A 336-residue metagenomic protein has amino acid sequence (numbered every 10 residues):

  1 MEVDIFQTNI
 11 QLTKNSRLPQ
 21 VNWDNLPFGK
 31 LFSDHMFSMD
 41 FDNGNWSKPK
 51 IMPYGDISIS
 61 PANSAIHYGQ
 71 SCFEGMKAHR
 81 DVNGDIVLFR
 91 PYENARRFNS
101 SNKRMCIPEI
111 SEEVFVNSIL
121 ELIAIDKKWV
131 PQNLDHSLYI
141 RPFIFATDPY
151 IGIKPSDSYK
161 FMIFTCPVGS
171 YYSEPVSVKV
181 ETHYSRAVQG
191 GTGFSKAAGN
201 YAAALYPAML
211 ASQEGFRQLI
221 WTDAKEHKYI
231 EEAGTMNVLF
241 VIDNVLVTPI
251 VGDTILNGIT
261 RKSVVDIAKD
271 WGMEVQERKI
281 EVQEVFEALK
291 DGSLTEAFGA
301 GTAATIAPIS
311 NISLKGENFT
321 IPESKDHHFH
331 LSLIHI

Functional and structural regions predicted by a protein language model:
M1-S101, K315-L333: N-terminal accessory segments that position/regulate proteins before the catalytic core
E2-Q20, K103-Y171, A198-A203, M209: Active-site pocket-lining segments that scaffold enzyme catalytic pockets across diverse folds
E2-W23, L31, G169, K225-L333: Conserved catalytic-core subdomain
H79, R97, P131, F145-T147 (+3 more regions): Glycine/proline-enriched, intrinsically flexible loops and inter-domain linkers
V87, E93-N94, K103-M105, S177-G190: Internal alpha/beta scaffold segment
K179-A233, V241: Short, conserved active-site entrance elements at the starts or edges of catalytic domains
